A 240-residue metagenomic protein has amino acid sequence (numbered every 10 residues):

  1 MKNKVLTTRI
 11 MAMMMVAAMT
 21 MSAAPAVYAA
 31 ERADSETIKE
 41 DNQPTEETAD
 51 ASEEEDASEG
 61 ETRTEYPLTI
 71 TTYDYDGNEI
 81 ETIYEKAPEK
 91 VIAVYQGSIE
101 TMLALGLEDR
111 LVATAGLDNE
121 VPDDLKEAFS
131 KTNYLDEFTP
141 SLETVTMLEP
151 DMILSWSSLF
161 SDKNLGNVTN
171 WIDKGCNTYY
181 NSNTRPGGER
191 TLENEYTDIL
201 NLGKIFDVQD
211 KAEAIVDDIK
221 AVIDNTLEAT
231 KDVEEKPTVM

Functional and structural regions predicted by a protein language model:
M1-V5: N-terminal secretory signal peptides that target proteins for export/translocation
L6, I10, A26-I99, V208-M240: Bacterial Sec-exported substrate-binding components of ABC uptake systems
M14-A23: Hydrophobic core
E65, K86-E89, G106, S130 (+6 more regions): Extracytoplasmic
L68-T82, D151-I153, Y180-N183, L200: Acidic/histidine-rich, surface-exposed loop or edge segments in extracytoplasmic proteins
A93-L148, M152-S158: A short, structured surface patch at a secondary-structure boundary
V121-D124, S161-L165, G188-E189: Extracytoplasmic/secreted cell-surface and envelope-processing proteins
N167-M240: Extracytoplasmic substrate-binding proteins
